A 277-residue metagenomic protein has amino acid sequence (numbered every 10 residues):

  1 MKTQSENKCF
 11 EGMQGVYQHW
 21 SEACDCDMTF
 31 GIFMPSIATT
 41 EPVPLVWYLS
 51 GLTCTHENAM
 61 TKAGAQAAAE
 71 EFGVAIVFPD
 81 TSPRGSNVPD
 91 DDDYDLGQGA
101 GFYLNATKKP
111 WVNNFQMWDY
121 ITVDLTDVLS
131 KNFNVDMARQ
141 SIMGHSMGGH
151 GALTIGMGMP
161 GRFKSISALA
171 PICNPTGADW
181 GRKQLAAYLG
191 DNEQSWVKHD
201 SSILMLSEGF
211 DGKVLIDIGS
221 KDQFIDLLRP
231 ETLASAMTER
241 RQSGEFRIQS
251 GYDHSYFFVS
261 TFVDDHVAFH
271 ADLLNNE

Functional and structural regions predicted by a protein language model:
M1-E277: Non-catalytic cap/lid and distal C-terminal segments of serine-dependent acyl enzymes
